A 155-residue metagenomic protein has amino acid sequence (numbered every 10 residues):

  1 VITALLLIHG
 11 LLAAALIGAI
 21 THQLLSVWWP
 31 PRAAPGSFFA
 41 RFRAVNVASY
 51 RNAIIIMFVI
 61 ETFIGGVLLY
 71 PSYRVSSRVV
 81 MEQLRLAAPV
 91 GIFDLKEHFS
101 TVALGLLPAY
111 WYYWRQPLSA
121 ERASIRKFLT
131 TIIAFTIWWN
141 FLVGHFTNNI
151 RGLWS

Functional and structural regions predicted by a protein language model:
V1-S155: Polytopic transmembrane helical bundles with strong interfacial aromatic enrichment
